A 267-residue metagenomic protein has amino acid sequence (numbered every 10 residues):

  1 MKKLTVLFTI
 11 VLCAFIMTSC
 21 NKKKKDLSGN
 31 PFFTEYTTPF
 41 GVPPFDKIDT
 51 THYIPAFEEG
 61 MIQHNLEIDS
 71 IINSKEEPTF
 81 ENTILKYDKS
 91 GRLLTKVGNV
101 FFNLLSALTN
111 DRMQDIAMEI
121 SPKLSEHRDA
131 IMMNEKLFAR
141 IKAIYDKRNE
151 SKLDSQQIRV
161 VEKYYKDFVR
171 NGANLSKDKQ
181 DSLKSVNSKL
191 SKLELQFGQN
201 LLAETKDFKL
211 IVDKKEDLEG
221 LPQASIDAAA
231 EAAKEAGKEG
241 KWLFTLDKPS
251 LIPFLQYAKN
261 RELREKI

Functional and structural regions predicted by a protein language model:
M1-K25: Bacterial Sec-dependent N-terminal signal peptides
C20-I267: Zn2+-dependent metallopeptidase catalytic domains
